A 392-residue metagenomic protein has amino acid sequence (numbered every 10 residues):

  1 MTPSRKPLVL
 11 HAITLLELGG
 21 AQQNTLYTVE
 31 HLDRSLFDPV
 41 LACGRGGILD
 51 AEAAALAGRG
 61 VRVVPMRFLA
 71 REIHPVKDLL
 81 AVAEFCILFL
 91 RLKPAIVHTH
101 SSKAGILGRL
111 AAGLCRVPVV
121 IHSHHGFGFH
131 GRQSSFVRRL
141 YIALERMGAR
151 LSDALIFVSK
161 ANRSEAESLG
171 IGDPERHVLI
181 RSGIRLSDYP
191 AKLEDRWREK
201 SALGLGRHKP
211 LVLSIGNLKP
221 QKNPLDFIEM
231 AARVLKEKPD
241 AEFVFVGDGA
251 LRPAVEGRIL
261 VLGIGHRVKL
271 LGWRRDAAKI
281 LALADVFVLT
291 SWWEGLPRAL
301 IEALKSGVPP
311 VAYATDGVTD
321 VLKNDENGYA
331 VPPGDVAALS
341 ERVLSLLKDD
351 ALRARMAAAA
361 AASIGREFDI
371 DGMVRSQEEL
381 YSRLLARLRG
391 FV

Functional and structural regions predicted by a protein language model:
K6, H11-G19, Q23-K77, A250: N-terminal strand-loop element at the rim of the active site of nucleotide-sugar-dependent glycosyltransferases
Q22-Y27, P210-K236, A250-E256, E302 (+1 more regions): A conserved mid-protein helix/loop that constitutes part of the nucleotide-sugar donor-binding site
A54, P190-L205, S376: A short helix/loop element that forms part of the nucleotide-sugar donor recognition site in Leloir-type
A112, A338, S345, L352-E367 (+1 more regions): A short, well-ordered alpha-helix in the C-terminal region of glycosyltransferases
L151-V178, I184-Y189: A short, active-site helix/loop in glycosyltransferases that binds the activated sugar's phosphate group
W273, W292: Aromatic "clamp/platform" in nucleotide-sugar-dependent glycosyltransferases that forms part of the donor/acceptor
P309-A312: Short hydrophobic beta-strand element within catalytic cores of glycosyltransferases and related nucleotide-activated
A314, N324-D325, Y329-V336, S345-D350: Conserved acidic donor-binding segment of nucleotide-sugar-dependent glycosyltransferases
